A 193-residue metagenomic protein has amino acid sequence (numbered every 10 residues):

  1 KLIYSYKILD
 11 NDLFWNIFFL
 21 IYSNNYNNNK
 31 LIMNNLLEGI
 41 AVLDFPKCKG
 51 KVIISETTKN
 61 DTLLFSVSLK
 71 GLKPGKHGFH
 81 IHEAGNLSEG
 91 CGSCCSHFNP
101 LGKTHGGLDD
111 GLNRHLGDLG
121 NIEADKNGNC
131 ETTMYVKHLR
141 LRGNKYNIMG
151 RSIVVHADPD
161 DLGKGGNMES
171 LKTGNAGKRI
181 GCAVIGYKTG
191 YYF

Functional and structural regions predicted by a protein language model:
L2-I8: Extreme N-terminal basic, low-complexity initiation segments that serve as generic localization/processing leaders
Y22-S23, G106: Amphipathic alpha-helical interaction segments
N25-N28: Intrinsically disordered, low-complexity regions enriched in glycine and serine
L31-K76, I81-F193: N-terminal leader/targeting pre-sequences
